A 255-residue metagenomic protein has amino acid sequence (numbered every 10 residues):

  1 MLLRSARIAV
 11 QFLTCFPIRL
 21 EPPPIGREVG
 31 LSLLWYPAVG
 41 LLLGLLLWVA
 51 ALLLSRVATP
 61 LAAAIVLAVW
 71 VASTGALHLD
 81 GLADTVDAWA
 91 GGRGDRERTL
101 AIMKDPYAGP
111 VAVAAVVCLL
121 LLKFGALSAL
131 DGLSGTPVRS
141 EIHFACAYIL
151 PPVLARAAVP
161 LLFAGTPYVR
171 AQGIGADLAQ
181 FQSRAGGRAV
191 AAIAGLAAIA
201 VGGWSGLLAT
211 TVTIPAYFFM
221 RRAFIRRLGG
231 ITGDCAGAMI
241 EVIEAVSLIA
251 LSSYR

Functional and structural regions predicted by a protein language model:
M1-P24: Membrane-proximal soluble regions of multi-pass membrane proteins
E21-E28, K104, P137-E141, Q180-F181: Helix-boundary and loop/linker segments of multi-pass membrane transporters
G30-L47, A88-L133, A147-Y148, A185-I199 (+2 more regions): Multi-pass membrane catalytic core of lipid/isoprenoid biosynthesis enzymes
L34-W89, A145-L150, S205-R226: Membrane-embedded alpha-helical segments that form the functional core of polytopic membrane enzymes, especially those
V69-A108, F224-I243: Acidic (Asp/Glu-rich) catalytic motifs at the cytosolic membrane interface
D95, A157-A189, L228-I231: Solvent-exposed interhelical
V116-P167, I199, W204-A223, R227-G229 (+1 more regions): Alpha-helical transmembrane segments
